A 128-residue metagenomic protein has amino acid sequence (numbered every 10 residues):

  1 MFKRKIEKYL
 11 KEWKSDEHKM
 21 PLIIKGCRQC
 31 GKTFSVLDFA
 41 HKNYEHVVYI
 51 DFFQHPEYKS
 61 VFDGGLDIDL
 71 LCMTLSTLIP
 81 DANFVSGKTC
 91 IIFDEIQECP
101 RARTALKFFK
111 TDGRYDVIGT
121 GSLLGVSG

Functional and structural regions predicted by a protein language model:
M1-G128: Phosphate-binding site recognition
